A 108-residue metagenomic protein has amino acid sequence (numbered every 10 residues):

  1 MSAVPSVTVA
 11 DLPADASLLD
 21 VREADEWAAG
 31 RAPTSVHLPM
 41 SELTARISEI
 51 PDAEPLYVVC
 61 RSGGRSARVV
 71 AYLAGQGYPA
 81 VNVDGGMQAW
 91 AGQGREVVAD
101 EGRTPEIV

Functional and structural regions predicted by a protein language model:
M1-S17, V21-P55, S66-V108: Rhodanese-like catalytic fold shared by cysteine-dependent sulfurtransferases and DSP/PTP-type phosphatases
V59: Short, surface-exposed ligand- or partner-binding patches at beta-edge/loop junctions that are enriched in aromatics
